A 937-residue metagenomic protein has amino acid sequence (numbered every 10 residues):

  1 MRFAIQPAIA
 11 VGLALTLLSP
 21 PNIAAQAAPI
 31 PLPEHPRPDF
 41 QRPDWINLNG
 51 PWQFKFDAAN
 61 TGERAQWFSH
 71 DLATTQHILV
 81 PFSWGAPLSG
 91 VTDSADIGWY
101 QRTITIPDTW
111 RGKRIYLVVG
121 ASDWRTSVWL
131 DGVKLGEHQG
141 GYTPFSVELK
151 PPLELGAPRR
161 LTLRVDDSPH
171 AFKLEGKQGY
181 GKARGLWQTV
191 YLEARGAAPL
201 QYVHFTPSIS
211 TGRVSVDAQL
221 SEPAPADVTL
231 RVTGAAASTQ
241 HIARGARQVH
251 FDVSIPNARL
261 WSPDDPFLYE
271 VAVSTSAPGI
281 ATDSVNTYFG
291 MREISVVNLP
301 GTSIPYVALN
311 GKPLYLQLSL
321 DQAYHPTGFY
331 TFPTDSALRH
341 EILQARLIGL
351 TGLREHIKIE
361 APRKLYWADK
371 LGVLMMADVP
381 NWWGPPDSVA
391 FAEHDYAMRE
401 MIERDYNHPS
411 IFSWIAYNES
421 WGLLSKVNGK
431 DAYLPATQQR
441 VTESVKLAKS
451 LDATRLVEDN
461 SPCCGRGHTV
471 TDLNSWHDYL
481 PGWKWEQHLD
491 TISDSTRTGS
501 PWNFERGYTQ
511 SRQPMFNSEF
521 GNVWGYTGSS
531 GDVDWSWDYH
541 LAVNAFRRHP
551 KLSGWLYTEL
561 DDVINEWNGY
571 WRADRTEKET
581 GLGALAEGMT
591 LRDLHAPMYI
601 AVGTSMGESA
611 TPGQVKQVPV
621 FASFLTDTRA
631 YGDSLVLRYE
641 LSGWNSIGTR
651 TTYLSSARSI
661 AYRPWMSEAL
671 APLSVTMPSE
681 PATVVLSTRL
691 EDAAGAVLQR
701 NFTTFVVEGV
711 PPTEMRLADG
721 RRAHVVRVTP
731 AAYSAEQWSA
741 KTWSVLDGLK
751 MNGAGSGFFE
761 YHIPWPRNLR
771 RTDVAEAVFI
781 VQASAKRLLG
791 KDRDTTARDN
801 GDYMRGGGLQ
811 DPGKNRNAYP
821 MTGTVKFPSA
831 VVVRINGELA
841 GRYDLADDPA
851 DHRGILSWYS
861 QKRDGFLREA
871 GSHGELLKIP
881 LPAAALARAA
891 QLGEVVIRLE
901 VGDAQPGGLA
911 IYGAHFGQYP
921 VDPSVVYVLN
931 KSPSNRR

Functional and structural regions predicted by a protein language model:
Q26-V118, P169-G179, A183-L186, L299 (+5 more regions): Extended carbohydrate-recognition surfaces in non-catalytic/accessory domains of CAZymes and lectin-like proteins
P38-D39, K55-D57, G90-V91, A95-L200 (+7 more regions): Accessory beta-strand-rich segments of carbohydrate-active enzymes
P43-R64, S122, K182-G185, A198 (+5 more regions): Substrate-binding clefts and catalytic carboxylate motifs of secreted carbohydrate-active enzymes
P81-D131, G136-Q139, A197-H204, A258 (+3 more regions): Active-site-adjacent substrate/metal-binding segments within catalytic domains of carbohydrate-active enzymes
L130, R213-A243, V249-F251, V271 (+3 more regions): Beta-strand-rich binding/interaction modules
L153-P158, D217-L299, S687-F705: Extended acidic/polar, glycine-enriched regions that form or flank non-catalytic beta-rich accessory modules
R184-H204, R292-L309, T703-A735, P920-R937: Low-complexity, Pro/Ser/Thr- and charge-rich linker/hinge segments at domain boundaries
K370, V389-V470: Active-site neighborhood of glycoside hydrolase catalytic domains
